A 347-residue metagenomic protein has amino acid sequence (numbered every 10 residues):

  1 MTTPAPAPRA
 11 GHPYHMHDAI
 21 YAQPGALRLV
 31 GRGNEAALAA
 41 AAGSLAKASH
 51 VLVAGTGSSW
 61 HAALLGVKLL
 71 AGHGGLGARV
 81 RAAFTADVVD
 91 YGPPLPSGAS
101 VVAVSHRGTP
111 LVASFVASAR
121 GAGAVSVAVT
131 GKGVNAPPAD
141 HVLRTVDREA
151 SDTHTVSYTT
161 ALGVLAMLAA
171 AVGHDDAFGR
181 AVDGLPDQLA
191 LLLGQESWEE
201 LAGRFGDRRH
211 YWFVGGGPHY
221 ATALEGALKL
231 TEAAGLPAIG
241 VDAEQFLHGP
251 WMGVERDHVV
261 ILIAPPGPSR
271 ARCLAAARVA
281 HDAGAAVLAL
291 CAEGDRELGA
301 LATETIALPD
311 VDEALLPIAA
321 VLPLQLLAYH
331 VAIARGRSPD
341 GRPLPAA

Functional and structural regions predicted by a protein language model:
M1-P4, G131, G206-D207: An N-terminal domain-start capping segment
T2-A19, L29, P266-A347: Phosphate-moiety recognition in structured ligand-binding domains
A5-R9, S114, L230: Short secondary-structure boundary segments
P6-A7, G31-R32, R79-A83, G123 (+5 more regions): A short linear-motif detector with a strong N-terminal bias
G11-S49, D140-I261, S269, R335-A347: Active-site phosphate/pyrophosphate-binding segments
G43-D187, W251, V259, I263-P309 (+1 more regions): Glycine-rich phosphate-binding loops that contact phosphosugars or nucleotide phosphates
G57-H61, T155-L162, G217-A221, A314-L322: Short, conserved micro-motifs enriched in small and acidic residues
